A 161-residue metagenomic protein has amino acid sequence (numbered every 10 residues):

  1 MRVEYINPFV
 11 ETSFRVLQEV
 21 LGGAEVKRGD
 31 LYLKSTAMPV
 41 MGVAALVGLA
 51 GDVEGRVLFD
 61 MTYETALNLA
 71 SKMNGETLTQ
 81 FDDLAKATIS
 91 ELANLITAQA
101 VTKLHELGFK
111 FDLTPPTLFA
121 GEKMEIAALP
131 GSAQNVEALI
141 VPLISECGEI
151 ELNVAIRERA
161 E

Functional and structural regions predicted by a protein language model:
M1-E161: N-terminal auxiliary interaction/assembly segments of multi-subunit proteins
